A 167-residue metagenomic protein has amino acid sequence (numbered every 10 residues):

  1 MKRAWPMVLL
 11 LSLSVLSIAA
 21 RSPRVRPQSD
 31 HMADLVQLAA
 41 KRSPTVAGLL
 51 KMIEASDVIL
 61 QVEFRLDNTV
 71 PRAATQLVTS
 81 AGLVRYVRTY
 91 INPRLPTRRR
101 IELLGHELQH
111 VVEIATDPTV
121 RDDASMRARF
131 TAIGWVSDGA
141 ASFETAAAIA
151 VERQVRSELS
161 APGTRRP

Functional and structural regions predicted by a protein language model:
M1-V8: Bacterial N-terminal signal peptides that target proteins for export
S12-R24: Bacterial Sec-dependent signal peptides at the C-terminal "C-region" and cleavage site
V25-A33, L83-I91, A128-V136: Acidic/histidine-rich, surface-exposed loop or edge segments in extracytoplasmic proteins
A33, L38-V78, R98, D123-P167: Metalloprotease/metallohydrolase-associated module, dominated by Zn2+-dependent proteases
N68-R99, V111-I114: Active-site scaffold of zinc-dependent metalloenzymes
E102: Residue-level recognition of phosphate/Mg2+-coordinating polar/acidic sites in nucleotide-handling active sites
L108-A124: Catalytic Zn2+-binding segment of zinc metalloproteases
